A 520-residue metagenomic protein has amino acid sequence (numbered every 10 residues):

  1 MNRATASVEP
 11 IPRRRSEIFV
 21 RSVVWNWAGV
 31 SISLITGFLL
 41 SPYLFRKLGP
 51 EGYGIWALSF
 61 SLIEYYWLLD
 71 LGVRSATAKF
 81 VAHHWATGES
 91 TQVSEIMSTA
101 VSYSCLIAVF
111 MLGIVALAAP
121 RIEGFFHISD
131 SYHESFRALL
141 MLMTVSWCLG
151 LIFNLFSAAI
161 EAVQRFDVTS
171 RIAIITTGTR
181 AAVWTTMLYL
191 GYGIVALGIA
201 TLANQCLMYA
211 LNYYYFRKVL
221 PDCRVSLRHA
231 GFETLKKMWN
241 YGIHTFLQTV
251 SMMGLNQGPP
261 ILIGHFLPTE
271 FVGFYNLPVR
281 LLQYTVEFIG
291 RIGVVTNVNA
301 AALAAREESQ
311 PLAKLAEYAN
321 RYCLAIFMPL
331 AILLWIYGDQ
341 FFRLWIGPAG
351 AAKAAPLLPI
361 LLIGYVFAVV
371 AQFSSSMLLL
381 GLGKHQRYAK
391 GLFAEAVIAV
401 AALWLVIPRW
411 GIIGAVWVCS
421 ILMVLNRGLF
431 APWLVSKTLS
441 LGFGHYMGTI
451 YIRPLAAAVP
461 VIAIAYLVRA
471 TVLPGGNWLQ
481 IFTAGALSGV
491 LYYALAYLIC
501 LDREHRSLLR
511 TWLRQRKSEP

Functional and structural regions predicted by a protein language model:
M1-R13, S436-K437, L441-F443, A465-P520: Membrane-proximal transmembrane or re-entrant/amphipathic helices at the cytosolic face
N2-F19, N212-N256, N299, A304-K314 (+2 more regions): Interhelical loop/hinge segments that connect adjacent transmembrane helices in multipass membrane
R3, R15-H83, Y103, V109-A116 (+5 more regions): Signature of the first transmembrane helix
R21-F38, L197-N212, F216, F232-A302 (+4 more regions): Transmembrane helical elements of multi-pass membrane transporters/channels
L71-T87, E161-A162, L220-V225, P278 (+2 more regions): Helix-loop junctions and terminal segments of transmembrane helices in multi-pass membrane transport/translocation
A119-M143, L334-V370, L439, G475: Interfacial segments at transmembrane-helix termini and the short loops linking adjacent helices
M141, R171-V219, Y241, V279 (+4 more regions): Hydrophobic alpha-helical transmembrane segments
C148-I175, L190-V195, F216, I363-E395 (+1 more regions): Membrane-interface junctions at transmembrane-helix termini in multi-pass inner-membrane proteins
